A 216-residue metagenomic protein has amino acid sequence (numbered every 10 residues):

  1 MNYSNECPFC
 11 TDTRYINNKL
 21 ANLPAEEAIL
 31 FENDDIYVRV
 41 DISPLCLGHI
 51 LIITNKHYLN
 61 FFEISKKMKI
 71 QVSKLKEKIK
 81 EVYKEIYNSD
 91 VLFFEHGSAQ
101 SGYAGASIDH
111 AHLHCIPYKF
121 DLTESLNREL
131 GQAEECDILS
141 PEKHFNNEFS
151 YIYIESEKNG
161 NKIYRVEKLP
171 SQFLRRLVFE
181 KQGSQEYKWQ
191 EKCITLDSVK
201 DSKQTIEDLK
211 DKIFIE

Functional and structural regions predicted by a protein language model:
M1-E216: HIT superfamily nucleotide-processing domains
